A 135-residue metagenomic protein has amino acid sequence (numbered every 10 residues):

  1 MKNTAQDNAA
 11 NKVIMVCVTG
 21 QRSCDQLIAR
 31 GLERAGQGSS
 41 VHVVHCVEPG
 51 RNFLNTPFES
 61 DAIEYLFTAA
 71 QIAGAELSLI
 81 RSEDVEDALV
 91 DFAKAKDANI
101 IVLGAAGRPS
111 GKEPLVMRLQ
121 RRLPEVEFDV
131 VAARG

Functional and structural regions predicted by a protein language model:
M1-N8, Q71-I100, F128: Structural beta-alpha unit
A5-S60, A69-Q71: Small/aliphatic-rich secondary-structure junction motif
M15, S40-H42, S78, I100-V102 (+1 more regions): A structural signal for isolated positions on well-ordered beta-strands in alpha/beta enzyme cores
C17-Q21, S82, G104-G107: Structural motif
A29-G31, L89-F92, L115-R118: A short acidic, amphipathic alpha-helical/loop segment
A35, A70, A93, Q120-L123: A generic structural signal for well-ordered alpha-helical segments
F58-I63, E113-V116: Charged helix-capping and loop-helix junction motifs
I100-G135: Gly/Ser-rich helix-loop-strand patches that form or flank binding pockets for ribonucleotide-derived cofactors
